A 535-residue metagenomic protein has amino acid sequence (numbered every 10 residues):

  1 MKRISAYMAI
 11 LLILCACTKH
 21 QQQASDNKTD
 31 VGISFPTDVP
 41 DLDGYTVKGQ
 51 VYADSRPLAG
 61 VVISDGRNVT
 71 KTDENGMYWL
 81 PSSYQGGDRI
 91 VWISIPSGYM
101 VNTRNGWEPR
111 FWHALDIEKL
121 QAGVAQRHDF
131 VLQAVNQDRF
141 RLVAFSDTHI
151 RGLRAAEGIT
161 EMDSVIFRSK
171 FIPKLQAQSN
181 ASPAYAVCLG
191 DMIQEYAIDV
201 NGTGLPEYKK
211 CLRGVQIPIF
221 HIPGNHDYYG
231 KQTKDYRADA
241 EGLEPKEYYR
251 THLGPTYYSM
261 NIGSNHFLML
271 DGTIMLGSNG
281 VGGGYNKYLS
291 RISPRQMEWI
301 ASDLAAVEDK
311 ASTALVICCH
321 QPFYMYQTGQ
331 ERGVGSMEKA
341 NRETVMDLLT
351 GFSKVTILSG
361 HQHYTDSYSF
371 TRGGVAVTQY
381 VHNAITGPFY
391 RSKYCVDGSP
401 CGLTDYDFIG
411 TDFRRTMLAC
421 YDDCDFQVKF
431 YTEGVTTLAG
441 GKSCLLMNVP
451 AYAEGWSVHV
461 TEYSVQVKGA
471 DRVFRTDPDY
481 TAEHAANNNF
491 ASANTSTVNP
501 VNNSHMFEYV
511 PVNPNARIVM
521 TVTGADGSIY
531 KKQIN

Functional and structural regions predicted by a protein language model:
L14-A16: C-terminal motif of bacterial Sec signal peptides marking the signal peptidase cleavage site
A24-V47, R104-V124, S146, R168-Q176 (+2 more regions): Metal-dependent phosphoesterase/phosphodiesterase active-site architecture
S34-T46, A53-D54, N105-D199: N-terminal active-site segment of His-dependent metallophosphoesterases
Y45-K48, A53-R67, V458: Short, ordered, surface-exposed loop/turn motifs in non-cytosolic proteins
G49, T72-Y84, F130, N503-F507: Glycine-centered loop-to-beta-strand initiation motif
R67-S82, R472-F474, P478-D479: Short, acidic Ser/Thr/Gly-rich low-complexity loop/linker segments typical of extracellular and cell-surface proteins
S97-G98, R104-Q126, A197-A305, G333-T356 (+1 more regions): Extended active-site neighborhood of metal-dependent phosphoesterases/phosphodiesterases
L189, L304-R332: Short acidic, glycine-rich surface-loop motifs adjacent to enzyme active sites
